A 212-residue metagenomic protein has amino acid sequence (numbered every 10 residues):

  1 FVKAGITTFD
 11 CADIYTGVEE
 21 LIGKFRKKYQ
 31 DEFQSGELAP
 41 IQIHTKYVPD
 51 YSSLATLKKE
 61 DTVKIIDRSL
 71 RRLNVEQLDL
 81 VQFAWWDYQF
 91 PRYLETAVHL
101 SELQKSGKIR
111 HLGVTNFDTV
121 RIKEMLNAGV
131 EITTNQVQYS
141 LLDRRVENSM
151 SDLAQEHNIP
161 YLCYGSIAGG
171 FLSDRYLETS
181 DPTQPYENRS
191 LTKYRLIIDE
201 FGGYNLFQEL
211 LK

Functional and structural regions predicted by a protein language model:
F1, F9, I22, I43 (+6 more regions): Conserved, mostly hydrophobic/aromatic
F1-I41, K105: N-terminal binding-site loop/beta-alpha segment at the start of enzyme catalytic domains that lines or forms
F1-V2, T56-N74, D118-E124: Short, acidic/polar
A4, R72-L73, G107, H157: Structural motif
E37-S52, V81-F83: A short, structured active-site edge motif that brings together acidic residues
Y47-V63, W85-P91: Active-site mouth loops of central-metabolism enzymes
L70-F90: Active-site groove signature of glycoside hydrolases
W86-K212: Beta/alpha (TIM)-barrel catalytic core signal, keyed to glycine-rich beta->alpha loops juxtaposed to Asp/Glu that bind
